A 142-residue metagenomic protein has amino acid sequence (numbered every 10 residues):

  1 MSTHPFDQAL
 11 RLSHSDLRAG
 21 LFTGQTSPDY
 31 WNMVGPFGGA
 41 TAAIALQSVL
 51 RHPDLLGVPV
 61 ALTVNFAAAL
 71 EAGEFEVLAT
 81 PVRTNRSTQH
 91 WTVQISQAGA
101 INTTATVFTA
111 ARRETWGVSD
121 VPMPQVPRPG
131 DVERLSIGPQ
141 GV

Functional and structural regions predicted by a protein language model:
M1-V142: Terminal targeting signals and extreme-terminal segments of soluble enzymes
